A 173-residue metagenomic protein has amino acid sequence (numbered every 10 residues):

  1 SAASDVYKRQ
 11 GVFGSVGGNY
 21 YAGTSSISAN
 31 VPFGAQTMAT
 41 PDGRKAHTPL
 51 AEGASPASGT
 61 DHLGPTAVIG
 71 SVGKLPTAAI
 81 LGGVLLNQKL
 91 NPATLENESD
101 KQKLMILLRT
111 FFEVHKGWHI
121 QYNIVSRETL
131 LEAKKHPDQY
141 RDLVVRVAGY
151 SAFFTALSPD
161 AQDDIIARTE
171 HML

Functional and structural regions predicted by a protein language model:
A2-Y7: Short, small-residue-biased leader/transition segments that mark boundaries at the very start of proteins
Q10-L173: Terminal end segments
